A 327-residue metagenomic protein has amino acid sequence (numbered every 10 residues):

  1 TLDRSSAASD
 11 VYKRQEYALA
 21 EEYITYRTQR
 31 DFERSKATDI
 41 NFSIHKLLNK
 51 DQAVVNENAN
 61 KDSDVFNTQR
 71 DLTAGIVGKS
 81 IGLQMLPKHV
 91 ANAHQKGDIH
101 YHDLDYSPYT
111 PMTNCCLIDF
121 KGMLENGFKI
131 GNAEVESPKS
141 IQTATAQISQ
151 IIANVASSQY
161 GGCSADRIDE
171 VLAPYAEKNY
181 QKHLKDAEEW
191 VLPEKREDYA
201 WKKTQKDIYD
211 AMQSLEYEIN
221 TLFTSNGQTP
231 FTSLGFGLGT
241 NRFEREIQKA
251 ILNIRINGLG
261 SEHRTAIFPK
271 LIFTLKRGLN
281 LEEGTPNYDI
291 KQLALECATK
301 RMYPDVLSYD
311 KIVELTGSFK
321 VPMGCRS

Functional and structural regions predicted by a protein language model:
L2-R4, A8, Y12: Single conserved hydrophobic/aromatic residue that forms the stacking wall/gate of nucleotide- or nucleobase-binding
D10-I40: Hydrophobic or amphipathic alpha-helical targeting/insertion segments
Q29-S327: Conserved catalytic cores of very large enzyme subunits
